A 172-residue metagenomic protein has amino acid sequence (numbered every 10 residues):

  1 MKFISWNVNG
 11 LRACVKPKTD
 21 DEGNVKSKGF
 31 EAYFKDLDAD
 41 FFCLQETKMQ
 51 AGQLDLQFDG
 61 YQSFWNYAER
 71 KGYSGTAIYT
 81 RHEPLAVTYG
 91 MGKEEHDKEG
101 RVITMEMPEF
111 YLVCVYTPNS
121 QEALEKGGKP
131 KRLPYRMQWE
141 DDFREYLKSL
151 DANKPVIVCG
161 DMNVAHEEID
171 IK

Functional and structural regions predicted by a protein language model:
M1-A13, E109-L124, K129, C159: Active-site-proximal beta-strand elements of phosphoester/diester hydrolases
M1-F58, A68, Y73: N-terminal, active-site-proximal structural segment of metallo-dependent hydrolase catalytic domains
T19-D21, K126-P134, K172: Short glycine-enriched, charge-decorated loop/helix-capping segments at active-site entrances that position
E31-K35, G100-E109, D142-K154: Short amphipathic alpha-helices and their capping/turn segments at secondary-structure boundaries
F42-Q45, W65, Y79, V158-G160: Active-site neighborhood of phospho(di)ester-bond hydrolases with catalytic His/Asp-centered motifs
K48, Q53-E122: Structured beta-strand-rich core segments of catalytic domains in phosphoester-bond hydrolases
Q62, D142-K172: Metal-dependent phosphoesterases centered on the DNase I-like endonuclease/exonuclease/phosphatase
Y89, E95, P134-L150: Internal catalytic-core helix/loop-beta-alpha segment that presents or stabilizes conserved functional determinants
